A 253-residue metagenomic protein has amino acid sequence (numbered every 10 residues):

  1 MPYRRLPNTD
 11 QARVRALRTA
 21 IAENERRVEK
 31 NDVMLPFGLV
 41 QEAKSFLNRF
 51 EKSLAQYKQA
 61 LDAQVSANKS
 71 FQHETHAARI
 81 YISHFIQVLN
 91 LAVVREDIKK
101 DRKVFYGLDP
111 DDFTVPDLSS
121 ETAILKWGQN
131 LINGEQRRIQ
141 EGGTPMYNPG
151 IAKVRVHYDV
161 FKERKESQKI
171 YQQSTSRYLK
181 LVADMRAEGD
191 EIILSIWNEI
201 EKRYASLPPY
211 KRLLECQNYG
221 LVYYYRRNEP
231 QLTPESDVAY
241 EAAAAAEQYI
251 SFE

Functional and structural regions predicted by a protein language model:
M1-E253: Basic/polar low-complexity intrinsically disordered segments
